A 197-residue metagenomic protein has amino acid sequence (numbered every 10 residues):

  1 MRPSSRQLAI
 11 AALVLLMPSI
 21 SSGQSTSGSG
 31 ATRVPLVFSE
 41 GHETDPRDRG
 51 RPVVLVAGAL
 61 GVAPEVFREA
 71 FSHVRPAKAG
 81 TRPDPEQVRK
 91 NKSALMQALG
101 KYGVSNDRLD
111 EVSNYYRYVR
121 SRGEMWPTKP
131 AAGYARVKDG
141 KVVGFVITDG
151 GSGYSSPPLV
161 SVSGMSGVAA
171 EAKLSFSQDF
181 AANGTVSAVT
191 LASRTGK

Functional and structural regions predicted by a protein language model:
M1-A9: Bacterial N-terminal signal peptides that target proteins for export
A9-S19: Bacterial N-terminal signal peptides
S19-S25: Bacterial Sec-dependent signal peptides at the C-terminal "C-region" and cleavage site
S25-V62, E69: Immediate post-signal-peptide N-terminus of mature secreted/exported proteins
R49-G50, N91-K92, K141-V143: N-terminal alpha-helical segment
R49-R82, S166-E171: N-terminal, post-signal-peptide region of Sec/Tat-exported proteins
V74-M125: Compact alpha-helical subdomains of small soluble proteins
R117-K197: Conserved, function-critical positions that sit in or immediately flank catalytic and ligand-binding motifs
